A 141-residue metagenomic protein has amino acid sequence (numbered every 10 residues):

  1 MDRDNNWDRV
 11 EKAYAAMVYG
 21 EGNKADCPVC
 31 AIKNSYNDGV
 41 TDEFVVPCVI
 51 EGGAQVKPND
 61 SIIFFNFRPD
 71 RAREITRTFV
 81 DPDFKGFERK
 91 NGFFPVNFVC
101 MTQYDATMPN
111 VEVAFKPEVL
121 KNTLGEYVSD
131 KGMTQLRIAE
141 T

Functional and structural regions predicted by a protein language model:
M1-T141: …; additionally, a secondary subgroup of soluble metalloenzymes is captured
